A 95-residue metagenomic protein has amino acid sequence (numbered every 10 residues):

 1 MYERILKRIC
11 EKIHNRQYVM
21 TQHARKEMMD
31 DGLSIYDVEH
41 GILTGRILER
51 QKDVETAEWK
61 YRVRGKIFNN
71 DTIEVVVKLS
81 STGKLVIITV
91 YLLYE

Functional and structural regions predicted by a protein language model:
M1-E95: Ribonuclease/tRNase effector modules and their secretory precursors
